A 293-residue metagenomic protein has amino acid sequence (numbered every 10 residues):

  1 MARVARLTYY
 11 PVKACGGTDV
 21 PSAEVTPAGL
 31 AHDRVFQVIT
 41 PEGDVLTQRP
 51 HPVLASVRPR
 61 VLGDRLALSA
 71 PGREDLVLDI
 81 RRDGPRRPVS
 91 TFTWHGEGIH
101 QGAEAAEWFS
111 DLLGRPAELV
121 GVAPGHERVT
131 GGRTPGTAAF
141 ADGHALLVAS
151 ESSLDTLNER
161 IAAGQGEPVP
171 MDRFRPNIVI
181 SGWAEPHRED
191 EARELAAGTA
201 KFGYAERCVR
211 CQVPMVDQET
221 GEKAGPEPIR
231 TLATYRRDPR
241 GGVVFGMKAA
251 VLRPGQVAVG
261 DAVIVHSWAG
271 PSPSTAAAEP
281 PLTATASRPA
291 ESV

Functional and structural regions predicted by a protein language model:
M1-V293: Metal-cofactor-dependent catalytic cores
